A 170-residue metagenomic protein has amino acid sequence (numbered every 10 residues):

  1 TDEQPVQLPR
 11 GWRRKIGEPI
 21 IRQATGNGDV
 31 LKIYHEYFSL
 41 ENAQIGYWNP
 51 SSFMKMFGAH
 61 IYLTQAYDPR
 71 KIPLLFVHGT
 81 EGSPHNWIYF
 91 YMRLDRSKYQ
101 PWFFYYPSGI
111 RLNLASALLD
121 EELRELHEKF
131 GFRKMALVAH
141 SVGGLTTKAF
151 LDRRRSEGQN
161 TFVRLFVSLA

Functional and structural regions predicted by a protein language model:
T1-L74, S83-M92, F103: Flexible, membrane-associating and regulatory peripheral segments of lipid-active enzymes
L74-T80, P101-A170: Serine-dependent carboxylesterase/thioesterase catalytic core of lipase-like alpha/beta-hydrolase/SGNH enzymes
D95-R96: Alpha-helical segments within the soluble intracellular
